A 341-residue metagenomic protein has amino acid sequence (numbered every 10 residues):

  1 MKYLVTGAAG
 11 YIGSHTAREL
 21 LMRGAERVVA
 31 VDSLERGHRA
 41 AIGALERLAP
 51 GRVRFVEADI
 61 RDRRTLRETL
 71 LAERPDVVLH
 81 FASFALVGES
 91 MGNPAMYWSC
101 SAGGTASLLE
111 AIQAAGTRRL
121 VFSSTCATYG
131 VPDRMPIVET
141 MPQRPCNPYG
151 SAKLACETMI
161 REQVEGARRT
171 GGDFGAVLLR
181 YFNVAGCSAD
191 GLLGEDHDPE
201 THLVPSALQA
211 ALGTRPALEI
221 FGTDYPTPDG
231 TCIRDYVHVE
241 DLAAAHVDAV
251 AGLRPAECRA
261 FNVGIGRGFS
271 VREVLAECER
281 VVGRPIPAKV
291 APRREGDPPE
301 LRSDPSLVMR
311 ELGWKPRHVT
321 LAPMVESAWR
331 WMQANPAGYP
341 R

Functional and structural regions predicted by a protein language model:
M1-C187: N-terminal Rossmann-like NAD(P)+-binding domain of SDR-like oxidoreductases, especially those catalyzing
Y11, S33, N147, R180 (+5 more regions): Amphipathic alpha-helical recognition patches that constitute DNA-binding helices
R39, F182-L203, G213-R234: Short, flexible, glycine-rich and Lys/Arg-enriched loop motifs at helix boundaries that contact anionic partners
A58, D62, D196-E200, R267 (+2 more regions): Residue-level signature of the cytosolic catalytic core of signaling kinases
R61, A85, Y97, P199 (+3 more regions): Glycosyltransferase donor-binding loop in the core domain
W98, C146-L154, L193, H197-P205 (+1 more regions): Short-chain dehydrogenase/reductase
S206-R341: C-terminal substrate-binding subdomain of Rossmann-fold SDR/epimerase-dehydratase oxidoreductases
